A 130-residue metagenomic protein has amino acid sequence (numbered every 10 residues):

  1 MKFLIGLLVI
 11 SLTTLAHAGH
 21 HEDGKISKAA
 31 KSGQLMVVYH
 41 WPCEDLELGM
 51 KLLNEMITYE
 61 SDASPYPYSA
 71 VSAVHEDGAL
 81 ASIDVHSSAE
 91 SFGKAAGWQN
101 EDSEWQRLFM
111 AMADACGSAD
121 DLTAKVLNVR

Functional and structural regions predicted by a protein language model:
M1, A16-H17: Short, flexible, surface-exposed loop segments at domain boundaries
F3-T13: Sec-dependent N-terminal signal peptides
H17-E104, D114-R130: Short S/T/G/P-rich N-terminal loop/turn motif that feeds into the first structured element of a domain
